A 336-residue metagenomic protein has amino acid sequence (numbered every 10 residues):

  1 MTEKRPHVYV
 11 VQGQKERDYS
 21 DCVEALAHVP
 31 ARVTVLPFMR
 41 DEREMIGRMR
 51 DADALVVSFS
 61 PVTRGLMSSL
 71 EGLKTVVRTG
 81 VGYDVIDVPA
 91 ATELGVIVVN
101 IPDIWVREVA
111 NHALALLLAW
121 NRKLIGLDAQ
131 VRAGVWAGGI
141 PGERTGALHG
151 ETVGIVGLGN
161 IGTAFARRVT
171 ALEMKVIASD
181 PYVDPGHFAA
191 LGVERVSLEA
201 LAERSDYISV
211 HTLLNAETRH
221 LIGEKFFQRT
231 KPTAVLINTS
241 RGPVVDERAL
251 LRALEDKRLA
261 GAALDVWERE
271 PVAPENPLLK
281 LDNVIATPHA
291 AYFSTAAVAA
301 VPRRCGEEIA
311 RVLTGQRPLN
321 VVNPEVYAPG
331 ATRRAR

Functional and structural regions predicted by a protein language model:
M1-A52, G186, L313, P329-R336: N-terminal glycine-/charge-rich "phosphate-binding" loop or analogous flexible N-terminal tail
P37, T79-G80, V96-R107, D180 (+2 more regions): Short beta->alpha connector loops at strand-helix junctions that form conserved, small/polar/Pro-enriched
G47, V62-M67, I177, P181-P277: Rossmann-like adenosine-cofactor binding region
L94, P102-T152, A164-R167, P318-P324: Phosphate-binding beta-alpha-beta segment of Rossmann-like dinucleotide-binding domains, i.e., the NAD(P)
L158-G159: Glycine-rich Rossmann-fold phosphate-binding loop(s) that bind the pyrophosphate of adenine dinucleotide cofactors
E224-F226, T233-R336: Rossmann-like dinucleotide-binding domain for NAD(H)/NADP(H)
